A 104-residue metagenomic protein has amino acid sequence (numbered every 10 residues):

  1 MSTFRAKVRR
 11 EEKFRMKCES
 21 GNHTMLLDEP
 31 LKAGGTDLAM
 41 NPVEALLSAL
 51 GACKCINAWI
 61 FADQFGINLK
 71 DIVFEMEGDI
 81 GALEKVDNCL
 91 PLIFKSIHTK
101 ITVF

Functional and structural regions predicted by a protein language model:
M1-S48, W59-F104: Extended beta-strand/beta-hairpin segments
L50-K54: Alpha-helical metal-binding/catalytic segments enriched in His/Glu/Asp
